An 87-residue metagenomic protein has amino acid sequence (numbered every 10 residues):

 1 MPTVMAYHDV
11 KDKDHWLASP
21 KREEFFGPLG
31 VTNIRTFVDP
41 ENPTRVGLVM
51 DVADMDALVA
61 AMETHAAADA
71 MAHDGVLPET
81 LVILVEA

Functional and structural regions predicted by a protein language model:
M1-A87: Short S/T/G/P-rich N-terminal loop/turn motif that feeds into the first structured element of a domain
